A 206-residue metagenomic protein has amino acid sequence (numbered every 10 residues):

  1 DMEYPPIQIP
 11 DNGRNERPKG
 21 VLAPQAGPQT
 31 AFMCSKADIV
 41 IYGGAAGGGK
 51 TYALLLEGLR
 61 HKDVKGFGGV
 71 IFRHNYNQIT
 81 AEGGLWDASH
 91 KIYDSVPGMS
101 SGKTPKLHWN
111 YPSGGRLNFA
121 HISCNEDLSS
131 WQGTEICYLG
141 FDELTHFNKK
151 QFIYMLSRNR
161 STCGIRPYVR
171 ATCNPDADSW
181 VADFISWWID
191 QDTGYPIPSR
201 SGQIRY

Functional and structural regions predicted by a protein language model:
D1-Y206: Phosphate/NTP-binding elements of NTP-utilizing enzymes
